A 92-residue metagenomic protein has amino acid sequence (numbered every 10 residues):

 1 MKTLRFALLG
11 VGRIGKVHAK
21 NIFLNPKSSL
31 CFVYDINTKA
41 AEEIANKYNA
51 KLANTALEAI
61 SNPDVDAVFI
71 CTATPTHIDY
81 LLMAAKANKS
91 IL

Functional and structural regions predicted by a protein language model:
M1-Y48: N-terminal Rossmann-like dinucleotide-binding module
H18, A50-L92: Beta-loop-alpha module in the N-terminal Rossmann-like domain of NAD(P)-dependent dehydrogenases, especially those
